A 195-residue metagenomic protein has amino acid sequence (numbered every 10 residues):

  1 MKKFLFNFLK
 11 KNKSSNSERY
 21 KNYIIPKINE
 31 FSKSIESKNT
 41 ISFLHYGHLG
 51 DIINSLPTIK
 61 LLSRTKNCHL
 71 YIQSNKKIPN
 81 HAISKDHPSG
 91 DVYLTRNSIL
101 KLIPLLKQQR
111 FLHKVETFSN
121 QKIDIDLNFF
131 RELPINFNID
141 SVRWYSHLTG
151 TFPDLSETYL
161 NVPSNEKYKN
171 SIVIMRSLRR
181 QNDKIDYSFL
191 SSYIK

Functional and structural regions predicted by a protein language model:
M1-K195: Catalytic machinery of carbohydrate-active enzymes, primarily nucleotide-sugar-dependent glycosyltransferases
